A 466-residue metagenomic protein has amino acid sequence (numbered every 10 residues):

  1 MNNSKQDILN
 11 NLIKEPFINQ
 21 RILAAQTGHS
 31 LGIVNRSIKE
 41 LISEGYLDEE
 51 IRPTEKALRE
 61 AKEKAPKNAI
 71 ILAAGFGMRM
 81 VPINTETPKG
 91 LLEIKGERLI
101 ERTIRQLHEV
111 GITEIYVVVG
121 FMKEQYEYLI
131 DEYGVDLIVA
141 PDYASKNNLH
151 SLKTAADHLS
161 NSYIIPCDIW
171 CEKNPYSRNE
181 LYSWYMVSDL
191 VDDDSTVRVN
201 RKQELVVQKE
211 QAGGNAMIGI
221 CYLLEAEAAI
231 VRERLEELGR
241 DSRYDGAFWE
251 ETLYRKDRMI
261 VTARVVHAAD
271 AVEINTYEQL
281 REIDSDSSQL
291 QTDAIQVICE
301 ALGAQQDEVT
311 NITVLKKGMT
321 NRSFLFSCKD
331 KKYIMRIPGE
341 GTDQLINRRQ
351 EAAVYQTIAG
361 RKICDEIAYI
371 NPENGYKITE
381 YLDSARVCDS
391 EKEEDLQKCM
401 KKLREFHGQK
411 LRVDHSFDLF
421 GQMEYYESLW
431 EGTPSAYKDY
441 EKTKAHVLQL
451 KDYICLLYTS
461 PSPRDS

Functional and structural regions predicted by a protein language model:
M1-I18, A25: Short amphipathic alpha-helical interface segments
I13, Q26-T27, K56-K123: N-terminal glycine-rich phosphate-binding loop and ensuing alpha1 helix
Y126-T196: Conserved beta-loop-beta/alpha segment of the NTase-like Rossmann-fold superfamily that binds/positions NTPs
E172-R255: Conserved core of the sugar-phosphate nucleotidyltransferase
E278, D284-S285, L419-L457: Active-site catalytic-loop/activation-segment of kinase and kinase-like phosphoryl-transfer enzymes
E282-D307: Juxta-kinase regulatory segment immediately upstream of eukaryotic protein kinase catalytic domains
L315, T320, F324-D418, K438: ATP-binding pocket architecture of kinase catalytic cores
Y458-D465: Conserved small/polar residues in nucleotide/adenosyl-binding loops
